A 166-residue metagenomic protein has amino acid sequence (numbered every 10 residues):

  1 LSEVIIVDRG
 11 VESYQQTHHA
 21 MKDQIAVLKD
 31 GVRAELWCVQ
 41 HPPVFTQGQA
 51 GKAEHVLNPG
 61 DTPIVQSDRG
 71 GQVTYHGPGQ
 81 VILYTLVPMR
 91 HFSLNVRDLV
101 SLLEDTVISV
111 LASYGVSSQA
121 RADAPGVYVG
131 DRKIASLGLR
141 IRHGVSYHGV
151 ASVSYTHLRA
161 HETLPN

Functional and structural regions predicted by a protein language model:
L1-V129, K133-I134: N-terminal lobe of the biotin/lipoate ligase/transferase fold
V44, S152, E162: Short, glycine/acidic-enriched loop or turn micro-motifs at the edges of active sites
S118-R121, H148, R159: Short conserved catalytic/interaction loops centered on acidic-Pro-aromatic/His motifs
S136-G138: Beta-strand scaffold of nucleotide-dependent catalytic cores
R140, S146: Catalytic core of the metallo-beta-lactamase
V145, A151: Conserved phosphate/anionic-ligand binding catalytic regions in large, soluble enzymes, centered on
T156-P165: Conserved small/polar residues in nucleotide/adenosyl-binding loops
